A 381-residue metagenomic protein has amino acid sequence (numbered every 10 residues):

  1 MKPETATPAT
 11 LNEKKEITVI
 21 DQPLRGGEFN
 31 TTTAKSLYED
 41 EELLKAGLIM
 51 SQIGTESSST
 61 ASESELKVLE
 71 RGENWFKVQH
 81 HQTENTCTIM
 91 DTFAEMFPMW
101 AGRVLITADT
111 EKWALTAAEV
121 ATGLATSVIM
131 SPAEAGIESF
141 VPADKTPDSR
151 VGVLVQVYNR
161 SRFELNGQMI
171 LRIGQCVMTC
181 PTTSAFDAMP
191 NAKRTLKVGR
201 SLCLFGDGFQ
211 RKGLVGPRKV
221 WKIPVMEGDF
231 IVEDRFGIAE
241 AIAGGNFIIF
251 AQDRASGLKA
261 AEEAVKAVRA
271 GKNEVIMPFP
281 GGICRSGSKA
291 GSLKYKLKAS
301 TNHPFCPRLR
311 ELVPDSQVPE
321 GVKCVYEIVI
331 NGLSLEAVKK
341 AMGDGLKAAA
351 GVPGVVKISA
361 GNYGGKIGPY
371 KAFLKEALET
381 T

Functional and structural regions predicted by a protein language model:
M1-V68: N-terminal amphipathic/basic-hydrophobic helices that include classical n-h-c signal peptides and signal-anchor
D40, L44-A46, S62-R162, L171 (+1 more regions): Generic N-terminal targeting/processing segments that precede catalytic cores or assembly contacts
I53-G54, S139, I283: Intrinsically disordered, highly charged
T83-C87, R103-L105, E111-G136, G167 (+1 more regions): Conserved mixed alpha/beta catalytic, RNA-binding, or beta-rich assembly cores of soluble enzyme, regulatory
N85, S288-N302, P307-K347, G351-S359 (+1 more regions): Long compositionally biased, domain-poor regions of proteins
I106-A108, V157-N159, I249-Q252, V329-S334: Short beta-strand-to-loop capping motifs
A114, L165, V338-K340: Short acidic, gly/pro-rich beta-turn/loop elements at beta-sheet edges and active-site/ligand-binding grooves
